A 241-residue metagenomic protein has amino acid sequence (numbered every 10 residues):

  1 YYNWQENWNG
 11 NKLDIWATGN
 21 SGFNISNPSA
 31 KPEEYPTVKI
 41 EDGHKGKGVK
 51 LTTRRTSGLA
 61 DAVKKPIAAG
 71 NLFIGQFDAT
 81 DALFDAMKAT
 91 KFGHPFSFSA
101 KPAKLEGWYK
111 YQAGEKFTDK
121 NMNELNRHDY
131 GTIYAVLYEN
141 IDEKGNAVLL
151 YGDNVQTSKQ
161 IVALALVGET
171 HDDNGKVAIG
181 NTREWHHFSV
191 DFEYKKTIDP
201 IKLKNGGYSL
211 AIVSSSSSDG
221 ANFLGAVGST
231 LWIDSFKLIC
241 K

Functional and structural regions predicted by a protein language model:
Y1-P102, H128-Y138, K144-S189, E193-S217 (+1 more regions): Aromatic (Trp/Tyr/Phe) and Gly/Pro-enriched flexible surface segments
S99, N121-M122: A contiguous catalytic/ligand-binding core that recognizes phosphate-bearing ligands
K101-A113: A short beta-strand element within beta-rich, extracytoplasmic domains of secreted/secretory-pathway proteins
Y111-T118, L125-H128, I141-K144: Extended, low-complexity, turn-rich repeat/linker tracts enriched in Gly/Pro/Ser/Thr and Asp/Glu that occur
T118-K120, K202: Short linear functional motifs in flexible/disordered or boundary regions
